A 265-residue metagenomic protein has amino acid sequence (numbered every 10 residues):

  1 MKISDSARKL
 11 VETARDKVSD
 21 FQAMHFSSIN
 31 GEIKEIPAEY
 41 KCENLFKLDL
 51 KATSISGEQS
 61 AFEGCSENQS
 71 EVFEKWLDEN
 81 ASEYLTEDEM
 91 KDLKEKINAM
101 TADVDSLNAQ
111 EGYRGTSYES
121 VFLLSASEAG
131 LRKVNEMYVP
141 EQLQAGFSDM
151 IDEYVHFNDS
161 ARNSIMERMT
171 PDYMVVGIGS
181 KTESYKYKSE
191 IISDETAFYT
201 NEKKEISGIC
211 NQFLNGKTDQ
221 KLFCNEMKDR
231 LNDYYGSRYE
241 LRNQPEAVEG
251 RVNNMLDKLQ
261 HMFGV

Functional and structural regions predicted by a protein language model:
K2-V265: Cysteine-poor, low-complexity segments in flexible/peripheral regions
